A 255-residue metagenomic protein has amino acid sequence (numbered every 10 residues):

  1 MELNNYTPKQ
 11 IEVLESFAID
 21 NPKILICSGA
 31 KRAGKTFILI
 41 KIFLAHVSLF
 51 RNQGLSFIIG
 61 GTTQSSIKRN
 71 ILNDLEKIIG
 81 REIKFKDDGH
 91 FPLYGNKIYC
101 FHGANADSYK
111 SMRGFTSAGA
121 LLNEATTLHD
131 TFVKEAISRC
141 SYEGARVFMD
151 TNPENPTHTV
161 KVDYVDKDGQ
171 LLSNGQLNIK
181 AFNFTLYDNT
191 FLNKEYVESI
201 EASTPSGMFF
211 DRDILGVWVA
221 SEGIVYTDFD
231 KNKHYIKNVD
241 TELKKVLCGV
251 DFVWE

Functional and structural regions predicted by a protein language model:
M1-I24: Pre-P-loop entry segment of helicase/translocase ATPase cores
R32: Walker A (P-loop) phosphate-binding loop of P-loop NTPases
T36-N52: Walker A/P-loop NTP-binding motif
G54-S66: Conserved RecA-like ASCE P-loop NTPase motor core of nucleic-acid helicases/translocases
S65-A118: Inter-Walker segment of RecA-like/P-loop motor cores
S117-H129: SF2 helicase catalytic motif II
T127-T204: ASCE P-loop NTPase helicase motor core
N189-F252: ATPase catalytic-site recognition across NTP-hydrolyzing enzymes
